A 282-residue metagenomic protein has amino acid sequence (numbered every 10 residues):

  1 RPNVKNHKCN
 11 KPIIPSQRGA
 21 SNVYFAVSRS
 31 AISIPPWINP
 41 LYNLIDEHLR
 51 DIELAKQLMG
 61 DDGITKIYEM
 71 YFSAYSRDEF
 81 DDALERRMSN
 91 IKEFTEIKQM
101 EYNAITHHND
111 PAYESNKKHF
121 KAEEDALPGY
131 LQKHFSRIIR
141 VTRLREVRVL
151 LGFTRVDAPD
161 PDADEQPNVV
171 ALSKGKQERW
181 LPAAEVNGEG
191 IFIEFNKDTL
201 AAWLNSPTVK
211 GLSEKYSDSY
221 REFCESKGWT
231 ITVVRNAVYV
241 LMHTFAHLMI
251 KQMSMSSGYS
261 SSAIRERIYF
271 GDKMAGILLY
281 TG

Functional and structural regions predicted by a protein language model:
R1-G282: Extended, well-ordered protein cores
